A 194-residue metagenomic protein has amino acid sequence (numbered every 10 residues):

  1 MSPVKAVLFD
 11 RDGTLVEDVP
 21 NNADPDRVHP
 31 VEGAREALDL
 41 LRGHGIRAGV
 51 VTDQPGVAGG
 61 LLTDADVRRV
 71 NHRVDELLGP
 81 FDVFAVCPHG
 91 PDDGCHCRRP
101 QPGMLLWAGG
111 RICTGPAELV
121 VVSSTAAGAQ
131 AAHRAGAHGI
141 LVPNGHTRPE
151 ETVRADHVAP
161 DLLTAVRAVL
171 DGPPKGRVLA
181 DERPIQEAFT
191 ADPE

Functional and structural regions predicted by a protein language model:
M1-G49: Active-site neighborhood of HAD-like aspartate-dependent phosphohydrolases
S2-V7, G43, A65-V83, D92-E194: Asp-based, Mg2+/Mn2+-dependent phosphohydrolase catalytic module
D18, G60, A168: Residues that scaffold the ATP/ADP-binding catalytic core of kinase and kinase-like folds
P20-A23, P55-A58, G90-D92: A short, flexible beta-alpha/helix-coil linker loop
V51-D53, V121: Acidic beta-strand-to-loop metal/phosphate-binding motif
D53-Q54, P88, P143-H146: Short secondary-structure boundary segments
Q54-V67: A short secondary-structure junction motif
